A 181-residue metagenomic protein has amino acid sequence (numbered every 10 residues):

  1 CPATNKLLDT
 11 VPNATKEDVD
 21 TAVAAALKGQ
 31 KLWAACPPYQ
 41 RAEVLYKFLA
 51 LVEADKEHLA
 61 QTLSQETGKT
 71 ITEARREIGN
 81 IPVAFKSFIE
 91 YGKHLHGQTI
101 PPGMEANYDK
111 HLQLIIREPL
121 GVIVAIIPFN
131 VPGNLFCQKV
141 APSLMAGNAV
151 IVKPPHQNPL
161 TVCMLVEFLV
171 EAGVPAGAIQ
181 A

Functional and structural regions predicted by a protein language model:
C1-H111: N-terminal Rossmann-like NAD(P)+-binding subdomain of aldehyde/semialdehyde dehydrogenases
P101-A181: Rossmann-like NAD(P) dinucleotide-binding subdomain of oxidoreductase/dehydrogenase enzymes
